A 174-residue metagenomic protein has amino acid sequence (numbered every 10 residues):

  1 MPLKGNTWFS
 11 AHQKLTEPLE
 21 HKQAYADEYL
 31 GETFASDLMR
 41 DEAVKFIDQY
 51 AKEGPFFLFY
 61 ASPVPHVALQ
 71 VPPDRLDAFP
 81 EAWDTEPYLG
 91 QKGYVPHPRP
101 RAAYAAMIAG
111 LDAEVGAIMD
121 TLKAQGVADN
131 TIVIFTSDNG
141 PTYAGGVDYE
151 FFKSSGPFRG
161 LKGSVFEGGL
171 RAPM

Functional and structural regions predicted by a protein language model:
M1-F56, A61-V71, L89-A105: Formylglycine-dependent
Y29-M39, P98-E114, V127, G156-M174: A short beta-strand-to-alpha-helix junction
F34, P80-E86, L111: Alpha-helical cap/lid subdomain in secreted, periplasmic, or secretory-pathway luminal O-acyl-processing enzymes
A43, F56-A61, I108, V115 (+3 more regions): Beta-strand elements within well-structured catalytic alpha/beta cores of enzymes that handle phosphate/sulfate esters
D48-K52, G116, D120-V127: Sec-exported extracytoplasmic/periplasmic mature domains
V67-D74, A78, D120-M174: Histidine-centered active-site microenvironments of extracellular/periplasmic hydrolases and transferases
E86-P87, Q125: Residues at alpha-helix termini
